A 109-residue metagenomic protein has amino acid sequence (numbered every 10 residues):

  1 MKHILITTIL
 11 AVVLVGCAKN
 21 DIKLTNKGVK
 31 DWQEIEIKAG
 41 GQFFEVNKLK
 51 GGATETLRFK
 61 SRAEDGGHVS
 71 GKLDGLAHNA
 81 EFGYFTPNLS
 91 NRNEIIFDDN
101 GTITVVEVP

Functional and structural regions predicted by a protein language model:
M1-I4: Positively charged n-region of N-terminal signal peptides that target proteins for export
L14-G16: C-terminal motif of bacterial Sec signal peptides marking the signal peptidase cleavage site
K19: Short coil/loop residues immediately preceding or within conserved phosphate-binding loops of NTP-utilizing enzyme
I22-V29: Asparagine-centered strand-capping/turn motif at beta-strand->loop junctions
K30-E34: Short acidic/proline- and small/hydrophobic-mixed sequence motifs that coincide with surface turns and coil-to-beta
I35-N79: Post-signal-peptide N-terminal segment of Sec-exported extracytoplasmic proteins
N79-P109: Extracellular beta-sheet/turn segments enriched in Thr/Pro/Gly and aliphatic residues
